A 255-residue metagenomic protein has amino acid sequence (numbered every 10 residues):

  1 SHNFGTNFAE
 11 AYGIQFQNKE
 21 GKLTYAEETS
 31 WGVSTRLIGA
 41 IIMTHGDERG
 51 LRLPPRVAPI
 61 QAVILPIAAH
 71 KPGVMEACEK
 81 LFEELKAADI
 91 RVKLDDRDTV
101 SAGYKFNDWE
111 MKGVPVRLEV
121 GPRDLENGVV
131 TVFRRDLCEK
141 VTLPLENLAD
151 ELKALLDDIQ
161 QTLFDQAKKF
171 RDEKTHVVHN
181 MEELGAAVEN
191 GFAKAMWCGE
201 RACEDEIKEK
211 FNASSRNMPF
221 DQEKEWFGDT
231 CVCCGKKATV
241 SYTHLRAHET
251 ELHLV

Functional and structural regions predicted by a protein language model:
S1-R246: NTP/phosphate- and nucleic-acid-binding module
E251-V255: Single conserved hydrophobic/aromatic residue that forms the stacking wall/gate of nucleotide- or nucleobase-binding
